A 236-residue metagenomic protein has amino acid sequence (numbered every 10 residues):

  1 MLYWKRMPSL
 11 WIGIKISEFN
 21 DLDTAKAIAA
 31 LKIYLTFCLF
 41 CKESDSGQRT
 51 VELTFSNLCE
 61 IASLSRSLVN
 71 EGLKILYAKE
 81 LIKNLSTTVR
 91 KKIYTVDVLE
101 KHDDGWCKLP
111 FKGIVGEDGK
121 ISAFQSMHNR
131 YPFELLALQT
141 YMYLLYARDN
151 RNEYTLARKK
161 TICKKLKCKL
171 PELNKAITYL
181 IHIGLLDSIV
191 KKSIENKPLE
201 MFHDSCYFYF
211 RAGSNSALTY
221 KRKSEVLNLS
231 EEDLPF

Functional and structural regions predicted by a protein language model:
M1-A29, L35-F236: Electropositive, intrinsically flexible nucleic-acid-contacting patches
